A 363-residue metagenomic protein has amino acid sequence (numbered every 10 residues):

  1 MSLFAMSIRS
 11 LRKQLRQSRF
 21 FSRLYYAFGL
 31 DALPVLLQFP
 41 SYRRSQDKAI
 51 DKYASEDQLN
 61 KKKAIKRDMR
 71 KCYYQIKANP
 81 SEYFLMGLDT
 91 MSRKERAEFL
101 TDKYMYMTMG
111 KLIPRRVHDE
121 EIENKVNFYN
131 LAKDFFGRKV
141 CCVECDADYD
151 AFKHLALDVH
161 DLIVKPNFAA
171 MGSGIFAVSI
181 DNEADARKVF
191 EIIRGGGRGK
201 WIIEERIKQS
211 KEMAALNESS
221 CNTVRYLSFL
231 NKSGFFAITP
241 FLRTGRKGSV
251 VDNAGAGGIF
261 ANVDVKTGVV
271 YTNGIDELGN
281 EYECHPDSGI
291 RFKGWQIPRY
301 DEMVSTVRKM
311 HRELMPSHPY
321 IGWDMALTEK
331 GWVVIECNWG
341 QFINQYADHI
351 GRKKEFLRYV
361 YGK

Functional and structural regions predicted by a protein language model:
M1-L36: Intrinsically disordered, low-structural-confidence terminal and linker regions
A27-L157, A170: Conserved N-proximal alpha/beta basic substrate-recognition cap immediately N-terminal to, or forming the N-lobe
P114-V224, K232: Active-site nucleotide/adenylate-binding loops and adjacent lid/helix of ATP-dependent enzymes
C142-D146, L242, I321-D324: Acidic carboxylate-rich catalytic motifs and surrounding loops in phosphoryl-/glycosyl-chemistry enzymes
L162, F236, V333-I335: Protein kinase-like catalytic core scaffold
F168, N182, E205-I207, S228-L230 (+3 more regions): Short, flexible loop/turn elements at secondary-structure junctions
N217, C221-S305: ATP-dependent carboxylate/phosphate-activation module, predominantly the ATP-grasp catalytic core and closely related
N280-Y320, L327-K363: C-terminal active-site "lid" helix and adjoining low-complexity regulatory extension at the edge of ATP-using catalytic
